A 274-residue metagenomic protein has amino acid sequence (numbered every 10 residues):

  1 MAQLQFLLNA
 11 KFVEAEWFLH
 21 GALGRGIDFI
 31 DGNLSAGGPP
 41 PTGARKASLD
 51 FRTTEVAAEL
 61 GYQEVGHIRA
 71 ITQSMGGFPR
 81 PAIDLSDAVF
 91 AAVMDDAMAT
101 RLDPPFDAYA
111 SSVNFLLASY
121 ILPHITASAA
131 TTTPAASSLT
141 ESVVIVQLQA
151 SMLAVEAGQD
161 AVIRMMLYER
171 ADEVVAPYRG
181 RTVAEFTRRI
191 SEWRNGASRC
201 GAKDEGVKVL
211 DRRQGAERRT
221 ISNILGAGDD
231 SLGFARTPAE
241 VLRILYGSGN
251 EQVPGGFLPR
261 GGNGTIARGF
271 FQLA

Functional and structural regions predicted by a protein language model:
M1-A274: All-alpha RGS (Regulator of G-protein Signaling) helical domain and cognate RGS-like helical scaffolds
